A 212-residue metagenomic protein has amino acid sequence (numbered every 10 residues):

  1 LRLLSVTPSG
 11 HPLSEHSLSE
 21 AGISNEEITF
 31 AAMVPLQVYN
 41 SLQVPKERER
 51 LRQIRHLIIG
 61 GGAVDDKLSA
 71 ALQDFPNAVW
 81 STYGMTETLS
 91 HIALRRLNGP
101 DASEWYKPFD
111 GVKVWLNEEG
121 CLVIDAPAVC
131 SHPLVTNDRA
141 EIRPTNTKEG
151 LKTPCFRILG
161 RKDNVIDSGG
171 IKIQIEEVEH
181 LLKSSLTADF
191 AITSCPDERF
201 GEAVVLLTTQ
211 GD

Functional and structural regions predicted by a protein language model:
L1, V34, G84-T88, T136 (+2 more regions): Ser/Thr-glycine-rich phosphate-binding loops at phosphate-binding pockets of nucleotides, nucleotide cofactors
L1-N40: AMP-binding/adenylate-forming
I28, I54-R55, N77-A78, V112 (+2 more regions): A structural micro-motif
F30-A32, I58, L207: Structural motif
M33-V34, G60, N117: Replace "coordinates the UDP/GDP/TDP-sugar" with "coordinates nucleotide-activated sugar donors
V44-P100: Gly/Ser/Thr-rich phosphate-binding loop
N77-G120, D125-P133: Conserved ATP-binding loop and adjacent catalytic segment of the adenylate-forming AMP-binding
N137-D212: AMP-binding/adenylate-forming catalytic core of the ANL superfamily
